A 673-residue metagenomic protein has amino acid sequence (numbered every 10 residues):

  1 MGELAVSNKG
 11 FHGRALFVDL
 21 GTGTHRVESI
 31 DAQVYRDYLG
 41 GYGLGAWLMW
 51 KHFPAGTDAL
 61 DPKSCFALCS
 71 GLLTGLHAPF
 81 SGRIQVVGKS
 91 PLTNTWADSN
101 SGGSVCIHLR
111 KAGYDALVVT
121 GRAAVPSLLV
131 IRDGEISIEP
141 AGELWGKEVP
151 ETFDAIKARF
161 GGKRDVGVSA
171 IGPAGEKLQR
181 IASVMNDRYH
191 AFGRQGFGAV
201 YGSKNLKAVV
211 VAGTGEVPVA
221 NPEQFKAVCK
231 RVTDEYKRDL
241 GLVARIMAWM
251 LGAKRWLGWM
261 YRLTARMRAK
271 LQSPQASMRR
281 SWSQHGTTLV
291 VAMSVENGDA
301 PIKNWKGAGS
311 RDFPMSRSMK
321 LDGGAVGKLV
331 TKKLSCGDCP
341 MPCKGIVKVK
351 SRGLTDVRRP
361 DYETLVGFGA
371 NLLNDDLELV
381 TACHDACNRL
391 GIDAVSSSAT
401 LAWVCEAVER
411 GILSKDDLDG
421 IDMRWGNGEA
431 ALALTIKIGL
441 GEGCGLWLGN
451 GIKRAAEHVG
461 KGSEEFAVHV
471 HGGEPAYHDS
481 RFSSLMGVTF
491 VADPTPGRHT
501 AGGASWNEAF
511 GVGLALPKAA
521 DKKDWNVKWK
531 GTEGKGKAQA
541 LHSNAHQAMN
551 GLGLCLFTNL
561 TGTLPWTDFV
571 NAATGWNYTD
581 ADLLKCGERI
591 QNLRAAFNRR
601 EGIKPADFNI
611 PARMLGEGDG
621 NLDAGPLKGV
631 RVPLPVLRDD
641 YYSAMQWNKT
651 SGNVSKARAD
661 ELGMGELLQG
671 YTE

Functional and structural regions predicted by a protein language model:
G2-N100, S104-E673: Intrinsically disordered, low-complexity segments enriched in small residues
